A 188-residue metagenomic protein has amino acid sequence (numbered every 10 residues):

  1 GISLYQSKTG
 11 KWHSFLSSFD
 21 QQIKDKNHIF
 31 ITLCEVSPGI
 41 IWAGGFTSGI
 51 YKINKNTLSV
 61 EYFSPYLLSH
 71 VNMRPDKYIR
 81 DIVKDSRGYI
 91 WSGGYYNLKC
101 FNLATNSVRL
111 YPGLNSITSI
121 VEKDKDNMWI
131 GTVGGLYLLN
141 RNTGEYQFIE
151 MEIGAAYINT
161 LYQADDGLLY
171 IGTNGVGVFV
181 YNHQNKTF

Functional and structural regions predicted by a protein language model:
G1-F188: Carboxylate-rich, polar loop motifs that coordinate divalent cations or form catalytic acidic clusters
